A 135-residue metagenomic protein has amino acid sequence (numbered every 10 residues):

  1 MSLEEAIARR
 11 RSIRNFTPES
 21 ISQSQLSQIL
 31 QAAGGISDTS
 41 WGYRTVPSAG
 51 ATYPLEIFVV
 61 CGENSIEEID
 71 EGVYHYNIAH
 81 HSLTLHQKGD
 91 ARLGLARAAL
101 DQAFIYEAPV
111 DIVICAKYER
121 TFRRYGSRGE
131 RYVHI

Functional and structural regions predicted by a protein language model:
M1-I135: Acidic, surface-exposed loops and disordered segments
